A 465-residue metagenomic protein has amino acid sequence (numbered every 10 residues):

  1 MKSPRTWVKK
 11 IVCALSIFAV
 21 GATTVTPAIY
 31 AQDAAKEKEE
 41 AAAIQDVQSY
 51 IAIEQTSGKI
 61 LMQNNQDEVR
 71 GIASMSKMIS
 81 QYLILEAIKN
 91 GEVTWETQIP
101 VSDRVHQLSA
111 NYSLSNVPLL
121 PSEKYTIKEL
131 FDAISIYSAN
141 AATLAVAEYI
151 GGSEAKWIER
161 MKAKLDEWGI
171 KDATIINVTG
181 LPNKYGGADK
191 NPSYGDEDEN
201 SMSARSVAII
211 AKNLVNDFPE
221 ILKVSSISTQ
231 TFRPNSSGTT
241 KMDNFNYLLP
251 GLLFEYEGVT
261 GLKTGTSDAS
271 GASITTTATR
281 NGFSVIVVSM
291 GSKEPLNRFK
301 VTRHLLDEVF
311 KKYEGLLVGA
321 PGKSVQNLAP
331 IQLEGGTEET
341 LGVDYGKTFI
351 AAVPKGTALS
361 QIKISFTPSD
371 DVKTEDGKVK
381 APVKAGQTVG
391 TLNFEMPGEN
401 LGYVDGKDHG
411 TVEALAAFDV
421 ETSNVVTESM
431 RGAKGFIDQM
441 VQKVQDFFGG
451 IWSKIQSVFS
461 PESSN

Functional and structural regions predicted by a protein language model:
M1, S57-G58, S122, G282 (+2 more regions): Detector for glycine-centered tight turns/loop "hinges" at secondary-structure junctions
K2-Y30: Sec-dependent N-terminal signal peptides of Gram-positive bacterial secreted proteins and lipoproteins
T6, A22-P27, S57, H106 (+3 more regions): Generic "edge-of-domain/loop-turn" microfeature
L15, E96, K407-H409: Short edge beta-strand segments in beta-sheet-rich domains
V20, I29-R205, V215-F218: Active-site-adjacent loops and short helices of periplasmic peptidoglycan-processing enzymes
G187-A188, G195-N465: Domain-terminus/edge residues, biased toward the C-terminal soluble/receptor-binding domains of extracytoplasmic
